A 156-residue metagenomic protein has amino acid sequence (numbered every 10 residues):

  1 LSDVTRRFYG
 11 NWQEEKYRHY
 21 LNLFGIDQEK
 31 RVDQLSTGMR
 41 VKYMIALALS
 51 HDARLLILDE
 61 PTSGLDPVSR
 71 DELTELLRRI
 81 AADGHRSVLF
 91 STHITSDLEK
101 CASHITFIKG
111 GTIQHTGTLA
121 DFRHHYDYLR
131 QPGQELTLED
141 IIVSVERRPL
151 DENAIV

Functional and structural regions predicted by a protein language model:
L1-Y43: ABC-family P-loop ATPase nucleotide-binding domains
L56-E60: Catalytic Walker B motif of ABC-type/P-loop ATPase nucleotide-binding domains
R70-G84: Helical segment within the ABC ATPase nucleotide-binding domain
H85-I94: Conserved H-loop
L98-K100: A short, surface-exposed alpha-helical micro-motif characterized by mixed small hydrophobic and charged/polar residues
T116-G117: ABC ATPase "signature
